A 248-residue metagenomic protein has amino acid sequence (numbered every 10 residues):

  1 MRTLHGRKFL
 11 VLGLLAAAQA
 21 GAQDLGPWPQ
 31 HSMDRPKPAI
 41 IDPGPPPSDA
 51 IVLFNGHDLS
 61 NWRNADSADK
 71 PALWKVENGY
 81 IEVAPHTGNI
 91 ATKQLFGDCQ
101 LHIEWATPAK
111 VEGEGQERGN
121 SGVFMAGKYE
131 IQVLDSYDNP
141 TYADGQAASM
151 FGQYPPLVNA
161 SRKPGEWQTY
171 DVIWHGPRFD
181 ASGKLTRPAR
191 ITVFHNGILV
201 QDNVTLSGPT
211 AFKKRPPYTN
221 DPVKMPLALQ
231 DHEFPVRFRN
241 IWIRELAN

Functional and structural regions predicted by a protein language model:
M1-L10: Bacterial N-terminal signal peptides that target proteins for export
G6-R7, A18, I131: Residue-level micro-sites within transmembrane alpha helices that shape and flank functional polar/acidic positions
G13-A22: Hydrophobic h-region of N-terminal signal peptides that target proteins for export in Gram-negative bacteria
G21-N248: Carbohydrate-interacting regions of secretory-pathway proteins
